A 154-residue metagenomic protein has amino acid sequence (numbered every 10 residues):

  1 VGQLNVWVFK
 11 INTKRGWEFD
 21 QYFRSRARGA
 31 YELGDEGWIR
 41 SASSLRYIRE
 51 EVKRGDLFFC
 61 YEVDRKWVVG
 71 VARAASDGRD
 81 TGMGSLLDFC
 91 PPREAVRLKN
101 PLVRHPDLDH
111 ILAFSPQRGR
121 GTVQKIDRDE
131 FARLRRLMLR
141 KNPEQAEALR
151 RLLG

Functional and structural regions predicted by a protein language model:
V1-V52, L102, M138-G154: Compositionally biased, charged N-terminal/linker segments
F9, E62, A72-A75: GIY-YIG nuclease signature motif recognition
I11-R15, Y61-K66: Short, flexible beta-strand-to-coil junctions
S41, F58, Q117-R120: Residues at structural and domain junctions
S44, C60, G70-A72: Small-side-chain structural scaffolding
I48-E62: Short coil-to-beta transition motif at edge beta-strands of beta-rich domains
W67-R140: Aromatic- and Lys/Arg-enriched surface recognition patch
